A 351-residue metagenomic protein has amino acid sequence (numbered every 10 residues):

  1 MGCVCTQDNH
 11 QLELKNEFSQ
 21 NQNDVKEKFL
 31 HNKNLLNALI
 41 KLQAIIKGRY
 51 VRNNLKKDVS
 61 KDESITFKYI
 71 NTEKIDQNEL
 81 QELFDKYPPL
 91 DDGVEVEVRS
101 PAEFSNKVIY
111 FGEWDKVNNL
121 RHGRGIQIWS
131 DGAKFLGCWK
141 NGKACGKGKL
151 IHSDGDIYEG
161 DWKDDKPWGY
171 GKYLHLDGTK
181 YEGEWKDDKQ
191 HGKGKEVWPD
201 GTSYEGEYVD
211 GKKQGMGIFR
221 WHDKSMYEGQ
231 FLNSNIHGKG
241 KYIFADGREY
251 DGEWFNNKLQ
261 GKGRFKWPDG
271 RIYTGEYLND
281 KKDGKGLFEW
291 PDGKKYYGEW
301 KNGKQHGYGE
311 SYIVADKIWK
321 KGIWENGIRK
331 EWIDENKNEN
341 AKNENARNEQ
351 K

Functional and structural regions predicted by a protein language model:
M1-F29, K33-K351: Intrinsically disordered, low-complexity repeat tracts enriched in Gly/Pro/Ser/Thr and acidic residues, frequently
